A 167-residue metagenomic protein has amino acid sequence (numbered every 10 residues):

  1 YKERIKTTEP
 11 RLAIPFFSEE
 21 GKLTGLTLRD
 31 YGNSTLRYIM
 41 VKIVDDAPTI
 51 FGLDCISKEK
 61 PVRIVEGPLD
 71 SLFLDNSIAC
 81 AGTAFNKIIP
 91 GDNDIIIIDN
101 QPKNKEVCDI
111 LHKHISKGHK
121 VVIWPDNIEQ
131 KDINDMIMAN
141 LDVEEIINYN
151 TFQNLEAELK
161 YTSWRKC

Functional and structural regions predicted by a protein language model:
Y1-N93, V107: Phosphate-handling DNA/RNA-contact segment within nucleic-acid enzymes
L36, E59-V62, G67-C167: TOPRIM fold recognition
